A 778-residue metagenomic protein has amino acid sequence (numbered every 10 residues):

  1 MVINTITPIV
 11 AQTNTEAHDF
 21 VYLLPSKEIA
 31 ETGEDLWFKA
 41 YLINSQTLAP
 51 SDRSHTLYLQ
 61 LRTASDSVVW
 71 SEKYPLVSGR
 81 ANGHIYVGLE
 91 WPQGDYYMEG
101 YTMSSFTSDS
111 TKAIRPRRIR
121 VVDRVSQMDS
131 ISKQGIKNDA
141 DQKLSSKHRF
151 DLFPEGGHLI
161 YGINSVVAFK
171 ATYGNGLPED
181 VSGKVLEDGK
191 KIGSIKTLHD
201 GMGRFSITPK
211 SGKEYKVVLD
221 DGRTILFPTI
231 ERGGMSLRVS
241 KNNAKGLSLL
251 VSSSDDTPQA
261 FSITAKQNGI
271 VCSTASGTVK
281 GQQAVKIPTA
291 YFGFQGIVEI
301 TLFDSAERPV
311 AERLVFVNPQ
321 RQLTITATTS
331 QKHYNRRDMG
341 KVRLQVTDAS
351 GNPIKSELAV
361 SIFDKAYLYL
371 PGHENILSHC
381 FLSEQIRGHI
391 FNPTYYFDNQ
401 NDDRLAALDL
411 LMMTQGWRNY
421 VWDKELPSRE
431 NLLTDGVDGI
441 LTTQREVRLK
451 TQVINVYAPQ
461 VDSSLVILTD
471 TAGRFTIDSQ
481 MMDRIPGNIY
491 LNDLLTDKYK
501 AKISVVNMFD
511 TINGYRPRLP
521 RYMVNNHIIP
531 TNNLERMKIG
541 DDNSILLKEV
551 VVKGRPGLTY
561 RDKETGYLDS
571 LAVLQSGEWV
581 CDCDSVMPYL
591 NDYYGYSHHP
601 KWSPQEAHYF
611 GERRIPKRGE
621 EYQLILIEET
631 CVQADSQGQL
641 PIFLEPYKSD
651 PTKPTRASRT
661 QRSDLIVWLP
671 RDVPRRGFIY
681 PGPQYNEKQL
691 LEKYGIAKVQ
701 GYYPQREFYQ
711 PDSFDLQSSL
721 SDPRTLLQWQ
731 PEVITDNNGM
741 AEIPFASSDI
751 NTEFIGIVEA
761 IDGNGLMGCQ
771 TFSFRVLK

Functional and structural regions predicted by a protein language model:
M1-A17: Bacterial Sec-dependent N-terminal signal peptides
Q12-L24, E28-P75: Contiguous segments within soluble domain cores/interaction surfaces
E16-Y22, L61-W70, L186-K190, H199 (+3 more regions): Short beta-strand and strand-turn-strand segments in soluble, beta-rich domains
E31, G88-Q93, T102-V167, Y173-P178 (+11 more regions): Surface-exposed, low-complexity/disordered segments and acidic/polar micro-motifs at processing/linker regions
Y58-R62, S182-L186, S262-T264, T301 (+3 more regions): Beta-strand signatures of extracellular beta-sandwich domains
A81-V87: Ligand-binding face of N-terminal immunoglobulin V-set domains in extracellular IgSF glycoproteins
Y96-G100, Y215, V298-I300: A short tyrosine-centered beta-strand micro-motif
